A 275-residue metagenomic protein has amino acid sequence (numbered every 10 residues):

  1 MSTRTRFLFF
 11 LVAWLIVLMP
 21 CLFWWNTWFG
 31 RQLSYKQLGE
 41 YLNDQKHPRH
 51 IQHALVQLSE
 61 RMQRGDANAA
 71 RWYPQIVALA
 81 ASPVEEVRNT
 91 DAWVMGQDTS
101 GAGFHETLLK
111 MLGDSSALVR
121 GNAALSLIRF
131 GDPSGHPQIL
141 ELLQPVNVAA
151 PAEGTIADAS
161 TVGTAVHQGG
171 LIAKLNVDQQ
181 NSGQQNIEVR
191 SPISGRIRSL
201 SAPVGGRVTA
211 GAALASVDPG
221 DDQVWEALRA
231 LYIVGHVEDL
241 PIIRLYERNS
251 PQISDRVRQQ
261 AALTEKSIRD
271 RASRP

Functional and structural regions predicted by a protein language model:
S2-T3, W28-L42, R64-A81, T99-G113 (+4 more regions): Amphipathic alpha-helical scaffolding segments comprising HEAT/armadillo-like alpha-solenoid repeats
R6-N26: Hydrophobic membrane-insertion alpha-helices, especially the h-region of bacterial N-terminal signal peptides
K46-H47, P83-V84, S115-S116, N147 (+2 more regions): Short inter-helical turns and helix N-cap capping residues of alpha-solenoid HEAT/ARM repeat scaffolds
H50-I51, R88, R120-G121, V224 (+2 more regions): Residue-level detector of extended alpha-helical repeat arrays and alpha-solenoid scaffolds
A54-L55, D91-A92, L109, A123-A124 (+4 more regions): Hydrophobic core positions within HEAT/HEAT-like alpha-solenoid repeats
L58-G65, M95-S100, L127, G131 (+4 more regions): Alpha-solenoid repeat junctions
D132, L140-I156, L171-G195, S216-D218: Short beta-strand-turn/beta-hairpin segments enriched in glycine/proline and small hydrophobics that form edge-strand
D158-H167, L200-G211: Acidic, glycine-anchored pre-beta loop/turn
